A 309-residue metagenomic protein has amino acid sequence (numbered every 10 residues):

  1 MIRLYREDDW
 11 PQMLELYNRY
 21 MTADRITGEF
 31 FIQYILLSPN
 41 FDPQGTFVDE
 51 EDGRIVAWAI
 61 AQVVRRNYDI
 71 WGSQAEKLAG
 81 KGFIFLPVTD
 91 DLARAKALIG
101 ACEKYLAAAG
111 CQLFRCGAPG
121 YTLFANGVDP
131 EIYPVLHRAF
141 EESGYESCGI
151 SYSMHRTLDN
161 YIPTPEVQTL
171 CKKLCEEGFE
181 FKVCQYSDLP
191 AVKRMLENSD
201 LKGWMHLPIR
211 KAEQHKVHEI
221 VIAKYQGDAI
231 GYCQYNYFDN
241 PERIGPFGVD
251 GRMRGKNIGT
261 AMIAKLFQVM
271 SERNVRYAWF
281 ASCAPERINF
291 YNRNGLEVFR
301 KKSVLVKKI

Functional and structural regions predicted by a protein language model:
M1-F31, T46, S151, E166-W204: Short amphipathic alpha-helix that is part of the acyltransferase structural core
N18-D24, G28-T46, E51, A59-A75 (+1 more regions): A conserved beta-strand-loop-helix scaffold within acyl/acetyltransferase catalytic domains
A75-A95, P119-T122, F247-G255: A short, internal acetyl-CoA/4′-phosphopantetheine-binding micro-motif in the GNAT/acyltransferase core
D91-A108, V249, G255-Q268, R293: Conserved acetyl-CoA-binding loop-helix of GNAT-fold acetyltransferases
L92-C175, S303-K307: Acyl-donor-binding surface of acyltransferase catalytic domains
F114-C116, I244, A278-S282: Conserved hydrophobic beta-strand within the GNAT/NAT acetyltransferase core sheet that lines the active-site cleft
F140, Y145, F290-N292, L296: Conserved active-site tyrosine of GNAT-family acetyltransferases
